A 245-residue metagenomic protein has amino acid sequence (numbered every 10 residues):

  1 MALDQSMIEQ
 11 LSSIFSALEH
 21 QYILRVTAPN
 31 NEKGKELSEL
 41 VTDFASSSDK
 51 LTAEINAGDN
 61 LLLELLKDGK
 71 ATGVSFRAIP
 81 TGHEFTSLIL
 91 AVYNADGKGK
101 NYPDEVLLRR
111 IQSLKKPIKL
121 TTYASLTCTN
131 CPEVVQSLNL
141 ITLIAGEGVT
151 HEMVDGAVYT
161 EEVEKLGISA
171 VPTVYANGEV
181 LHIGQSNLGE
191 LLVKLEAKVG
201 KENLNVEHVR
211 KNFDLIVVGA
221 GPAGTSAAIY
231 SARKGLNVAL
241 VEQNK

Functional and structural regions predicted by a protein language model:
A2-T42, I111-E147, H151: Local sequence-structure signature of Cys/Sec-based thiol-disulfide redox active-site neighborhoods
Q21, A57-S75, V163-N177: Structural micro-motif
P29, D49-G58, G146-E161: Thiol-based oxidoreductase modules, predominantly thioredoxin-like and allied folds used for disulfide exchange
K33-H83, G99-Y102: N-terminal non-catalytic structural scaffold regions of very large proteins
L65-G99, Y175-N203: Non-catalytic, surface beta->alpha helical segment in thiol-disulfide oxidoreductase systems
K98-S113, E202-L215: Long, charged amphipathic helices and adjacent flexible linkers at domain junctions
T121-L126, P132, Q136-N139, R210 (+2 more regions): Beta1-alpha1 glycine-rich phosphate/pyrophosphate-binding loop at the start of Rossmann-like nucleotide-binding domains
L143-H151, A157-D214, R233: Extreme N-terminal leader/targeting segments of oxidoreductases
